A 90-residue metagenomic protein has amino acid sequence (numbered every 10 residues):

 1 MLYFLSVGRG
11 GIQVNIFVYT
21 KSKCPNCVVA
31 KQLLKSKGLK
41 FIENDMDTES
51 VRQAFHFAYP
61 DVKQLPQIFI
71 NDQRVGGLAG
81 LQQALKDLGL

Functional and structural regions predicted by a protein language model:
M1-Q13: Short, Lys/Arg-enriched N-terminal segments with co-localized hydrophobic residues within the first ~10-30 amino acids
I12-L39: Local sequence-structure signature of Cys/Sec-based thiol-disulfide redox active-site neighborhoods
P25, S50, G76: Short alpha-helical
V28, Q53, Q83: Alpha-helical elements of the RecA-like P-loop NTPase motor core of helicases
I42: Conserved beta-strand positions in the Rossmann-like core of class I SAM-dependent methyltransferases
D45-V62: Thioredoxin-like thiol-disulfide oxidoreductase module
Y59-I68, L78-A79: Structural micro-motif
I70-L90: Non-catalytic, surface beta->alpha helical segment in thiol-disulfide oxidoreductase systems
